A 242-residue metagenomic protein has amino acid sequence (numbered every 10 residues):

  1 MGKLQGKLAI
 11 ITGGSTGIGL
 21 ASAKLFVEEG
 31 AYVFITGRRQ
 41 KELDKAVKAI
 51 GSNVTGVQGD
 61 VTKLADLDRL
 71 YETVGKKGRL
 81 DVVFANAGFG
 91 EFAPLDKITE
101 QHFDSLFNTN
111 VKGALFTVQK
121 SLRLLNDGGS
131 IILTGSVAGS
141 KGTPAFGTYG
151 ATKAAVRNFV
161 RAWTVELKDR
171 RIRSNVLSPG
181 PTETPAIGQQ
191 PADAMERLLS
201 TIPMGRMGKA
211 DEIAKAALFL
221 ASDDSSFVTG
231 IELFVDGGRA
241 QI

Functional and structural regions predicted by a protein language model:
L8, S15-G17: Conserved glycine-rich cofactor-binding loop
P94-L95, T99-F107, I187, L198: Substrate-binding pocket helix/loop in short-chain dehydrogenase/reductase
V118, T152, V160: Active-site helix of classical SDR
R123-L124, V165-D169, S226: Alpha-helical segment proximal to the catalytic Tyr-Lys
S136: Residue(s) in the substrate-gating loop at a strand-loop-helix junction that position the organic substrate next
K141, L218, T229-I242: Short C-terminal tail/terminal secondary-structure segment of NAD(P)H-dependent dehydrogenase/reductase domains
I202-I213, D224: A conserved structural motif in NAD(P)-dependent oxidoreductases
